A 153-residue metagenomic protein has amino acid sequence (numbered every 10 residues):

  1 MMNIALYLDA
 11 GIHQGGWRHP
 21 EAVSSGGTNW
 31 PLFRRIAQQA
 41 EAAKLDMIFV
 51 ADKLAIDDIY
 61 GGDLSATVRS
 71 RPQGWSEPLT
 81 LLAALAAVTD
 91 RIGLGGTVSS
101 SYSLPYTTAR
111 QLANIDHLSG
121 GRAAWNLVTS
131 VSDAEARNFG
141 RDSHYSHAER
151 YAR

Functional and structural regions predicted by a protein language model:
M1-V88: N-terminal beta1-alpha1-beta2 module of alpha/beta enzyme domains
M2-L6, I48-V50, I92-V98, G121-L127: Hydrophobic faces of well-ordered beta-strands that scaffold small-molecule active sites in alpha/beta enzyme cores
Y7-G26, S100-R153: Flexible, glycine-rich active-site loops centered on histidine and acidic residues that chelate a metal or position
G74, T97, L104: Glycine- and other small-residue-rich loops at beta-strand/loop junctions that grip anionic moieties
A86-T89, G96, Y102, S119: Generic hydrophobic/packing signal
